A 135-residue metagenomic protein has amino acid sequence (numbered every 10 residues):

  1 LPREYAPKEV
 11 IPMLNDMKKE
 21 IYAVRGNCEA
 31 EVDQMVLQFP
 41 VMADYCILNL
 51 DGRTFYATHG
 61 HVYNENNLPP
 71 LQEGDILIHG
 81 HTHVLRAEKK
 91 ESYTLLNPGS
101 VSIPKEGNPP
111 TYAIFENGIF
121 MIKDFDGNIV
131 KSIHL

Functional and structural regions predicted by a protein language model:
L1-L50: Core catalytic region of metal-dependent phosphoesterases/phosphodiesterases, especially metallo-beta-lactamase-like
L14, L48, A57-H59, G99: Generic structural signal for conserved hydrophobic packing positions in ordered secondary structure
A23, Y56-A57: Short catalytic-loop micro-motif centered on adjacent basic/acidic residues
L48, K131-L135: Generic detection of short hydrophobic beta-strand segments and adjacent strand-loop junctions
T54, H61-S132: Conserved beta-sheet core of the metallophosphoesterase superfamily
